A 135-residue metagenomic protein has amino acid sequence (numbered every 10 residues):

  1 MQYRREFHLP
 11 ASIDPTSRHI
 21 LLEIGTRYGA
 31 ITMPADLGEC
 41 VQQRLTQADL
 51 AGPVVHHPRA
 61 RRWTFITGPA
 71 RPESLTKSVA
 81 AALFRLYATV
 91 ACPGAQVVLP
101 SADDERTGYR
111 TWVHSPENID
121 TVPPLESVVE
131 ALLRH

Functional and structural regions predicted by a protein language model:
M1-A60, P69-P72, G108, S115-H135: Signature for HUH/AEP ssDNA processing cores
R4, A81-F84, R106-Y109: Generic intrinsically disordered, low-complexity segments enriched for polar/acidic and small residues
H19-I24, L45, A81, Y87-V90 (+1 more regions): Residue-level signal for the start and early helices of compact helical domains
T32-P34, V55, I66, T89 (+1 more regions): Residues in well-ordered beta-strands of folded domains
R62-T64: Beta-rich nucleic-acid/ligand-interaction surfaces
T67-C92: Helical (often loop-to-helix) elements that flank the catalytic cores of nucleotide-handling enzymes
T89, P93-P123: Helix-rich interaction surfaces within compact, conserved domain-sized segments that mediate assembly or partner
